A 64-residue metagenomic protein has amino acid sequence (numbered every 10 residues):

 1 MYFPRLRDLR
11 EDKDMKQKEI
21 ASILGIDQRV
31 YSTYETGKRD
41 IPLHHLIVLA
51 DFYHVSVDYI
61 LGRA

Functional and structural regions predicted by a protein language model:
M1-D12: A short, Lys/Arg-rich alpha-helix, primarily the initiator
R5, K16, P42-H45, S56: Residues that mark the N-terminal boundary/hinge immediately upstream of a DNA-recognition element
E11, S22, D51: Alpha-helical residues within the helix-turn-helix
M15-T33: Short alpha-helical DNA-recognition segment
G25, H44-Y59: DNA major-groove recognition helix of helix-turn-helix/homeodomain DNA-binding modules
E35, Y53, L61-A64: DNA major-groove recognition helix of helix-turn-helix
